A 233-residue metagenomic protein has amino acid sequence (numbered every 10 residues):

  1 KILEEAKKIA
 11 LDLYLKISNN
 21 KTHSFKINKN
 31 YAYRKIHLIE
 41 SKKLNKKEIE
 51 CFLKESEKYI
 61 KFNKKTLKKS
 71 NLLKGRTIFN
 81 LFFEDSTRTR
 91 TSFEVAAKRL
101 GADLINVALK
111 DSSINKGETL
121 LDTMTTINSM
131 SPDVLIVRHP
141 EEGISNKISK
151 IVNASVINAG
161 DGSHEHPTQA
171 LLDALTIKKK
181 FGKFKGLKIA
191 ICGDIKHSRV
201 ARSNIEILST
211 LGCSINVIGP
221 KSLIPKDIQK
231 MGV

Functional and structural regions predicted by a protein language model:
I2-H23: Phosphate-binding loop/pocket of nucleotide- and phosphate-handling active sites
E5-D12, C51-K58, T126, K147 (+3 more regions): Alpha-helical scaffold segments in soluble metabolic enzymes
Y14, S18, I60-K64, F181: Secondary-structure transition/hinge residues
S24-T91, V95: Positively charged, low-complexity intrinsically disordered leader regions
E40, N158-A159, C192-G193: Thr-Gly-centered strand-to-loop micro-motif
L67, N71-K178: Phosphate/diphosphate ligand-binding glycine-rich loop within oxidoreductases
F83-V95, K179-V233: Glycine-rich phosphate/diphosphate-binding loop of Rossmann-like nucleotide-binding domains
